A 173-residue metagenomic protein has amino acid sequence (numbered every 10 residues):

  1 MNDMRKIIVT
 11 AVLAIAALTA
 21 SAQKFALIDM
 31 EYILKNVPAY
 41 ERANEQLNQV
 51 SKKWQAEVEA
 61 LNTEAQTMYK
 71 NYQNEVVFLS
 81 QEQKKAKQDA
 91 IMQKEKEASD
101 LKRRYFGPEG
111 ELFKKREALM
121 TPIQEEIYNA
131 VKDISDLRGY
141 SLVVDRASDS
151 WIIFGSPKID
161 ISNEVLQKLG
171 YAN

Functional and structural regions predicted by a protein language model:
M1-I7: Positively charged n-region of N-terminal signal peptides that target proteins for export
I7, L13-S21: Hydrophobic h-region of N-terminal signal peptides that target proteins for export in Gram-negative bacteria
Q23-R138, L142-S150, A172-N173: Amphipathic alpha-helical segments
I153-F154: Short, exposed beta-strand-loop hairpins at the edges of beta-sheets in extracellular/periplasmic proteins
P157-K158: Short Pro/Gly-enriched coil loops immediately N-terminal to beta-strands
